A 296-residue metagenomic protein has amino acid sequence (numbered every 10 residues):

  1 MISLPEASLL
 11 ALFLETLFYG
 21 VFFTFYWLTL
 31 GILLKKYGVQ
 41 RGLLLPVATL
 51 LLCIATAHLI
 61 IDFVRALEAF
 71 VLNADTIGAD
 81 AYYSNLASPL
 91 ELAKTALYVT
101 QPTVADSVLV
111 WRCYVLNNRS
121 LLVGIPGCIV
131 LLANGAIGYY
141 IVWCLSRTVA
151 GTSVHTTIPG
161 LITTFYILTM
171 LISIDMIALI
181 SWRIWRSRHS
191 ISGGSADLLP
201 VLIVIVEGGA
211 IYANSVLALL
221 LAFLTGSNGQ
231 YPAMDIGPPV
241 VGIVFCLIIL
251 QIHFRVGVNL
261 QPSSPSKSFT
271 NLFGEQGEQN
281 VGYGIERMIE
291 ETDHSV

Functional and structural regions predicted by a protein language model:
M1-V296: Intrinsic-disorder signature of cytosolic C-terminal tails immediately following the last transmembrane helix
